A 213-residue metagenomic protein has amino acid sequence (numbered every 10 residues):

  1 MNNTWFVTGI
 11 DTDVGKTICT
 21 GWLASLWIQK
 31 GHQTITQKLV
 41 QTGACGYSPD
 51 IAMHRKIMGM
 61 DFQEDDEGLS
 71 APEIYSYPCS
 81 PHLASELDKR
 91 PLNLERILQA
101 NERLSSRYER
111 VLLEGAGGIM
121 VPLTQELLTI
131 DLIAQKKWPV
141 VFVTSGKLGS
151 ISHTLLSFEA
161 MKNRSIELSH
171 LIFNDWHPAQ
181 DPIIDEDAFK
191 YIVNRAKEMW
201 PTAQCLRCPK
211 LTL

Functional and structural regions predicted by a protein language model:
M1-F6, Q33: Extreme N-terminal starter segment of soluble prokaryotic enzymes
F6-L23: Glycine-rich phosphate-binding P-loop
G9-D11, L39-V40, A71, E114-A116 (+4 more regions): Fold-independent oxyanion-binding glycine-rich loops and adjacent beta-strand/coil segments at enzyme active sites
I18-P91, E102-R103: N-terminal phosphate/diphosphate-binding loop that engages ATP/GTP or pyrophosphate donors across diverse enzyme folds
P78-L123, I130: Phosphate-binding/switch loop-helix module in NTP-utilizing enzymes
C79, V193-L213: Beta-strand-loop-alpha "switch" segments that mediate conformational coupling across diverse proteins
A116-W200: Conserved catalytic-core segment of NTP-binding enzymes
